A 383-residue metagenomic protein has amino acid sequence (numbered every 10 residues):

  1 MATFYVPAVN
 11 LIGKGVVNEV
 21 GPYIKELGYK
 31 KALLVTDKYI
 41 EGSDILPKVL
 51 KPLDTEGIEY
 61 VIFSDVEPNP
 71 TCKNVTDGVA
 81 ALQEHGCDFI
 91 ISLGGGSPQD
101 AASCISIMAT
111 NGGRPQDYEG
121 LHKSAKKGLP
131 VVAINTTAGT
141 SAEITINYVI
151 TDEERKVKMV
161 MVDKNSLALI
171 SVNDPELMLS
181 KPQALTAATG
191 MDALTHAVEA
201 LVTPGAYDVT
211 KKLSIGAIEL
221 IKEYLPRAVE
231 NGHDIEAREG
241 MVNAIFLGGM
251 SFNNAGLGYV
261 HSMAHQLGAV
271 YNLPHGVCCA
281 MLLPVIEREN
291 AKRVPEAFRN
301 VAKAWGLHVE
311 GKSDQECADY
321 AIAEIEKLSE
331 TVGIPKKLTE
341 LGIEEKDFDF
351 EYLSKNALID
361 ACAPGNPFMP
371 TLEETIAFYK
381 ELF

Functional and structural regions predicted by a protein language model:
M1-F63: An N-terminal, well-structured beta->alpha segment
V17-V20, G42-I45, C72-K73, S97-S103 (+3 more regions): Short glycine/serine/threonine-rich phosphate/pyrophosphate-binding segments that cradle anionic phosphate groups
N18, T110-A206, A297-A304: A glycine/threonine-rich phosphate-anchoring loop and its flanking beta-alpha core in nucleotide/phosphate-binding
L33-L34, F89-I91, V132: Conserved beta-strand elements of the Class I
E41-Q116, R227-R238: N-terminal small/polar loop signature for handling phosphorylated ligands or for N-terminal nucleophile
A200-K327: Active-site segments that bind and position negatively charged phosphate/pyrophosphate groups
F298, H308-F383: C-terminal charged capping/lid subdomain of soluble metabolic enzymes
